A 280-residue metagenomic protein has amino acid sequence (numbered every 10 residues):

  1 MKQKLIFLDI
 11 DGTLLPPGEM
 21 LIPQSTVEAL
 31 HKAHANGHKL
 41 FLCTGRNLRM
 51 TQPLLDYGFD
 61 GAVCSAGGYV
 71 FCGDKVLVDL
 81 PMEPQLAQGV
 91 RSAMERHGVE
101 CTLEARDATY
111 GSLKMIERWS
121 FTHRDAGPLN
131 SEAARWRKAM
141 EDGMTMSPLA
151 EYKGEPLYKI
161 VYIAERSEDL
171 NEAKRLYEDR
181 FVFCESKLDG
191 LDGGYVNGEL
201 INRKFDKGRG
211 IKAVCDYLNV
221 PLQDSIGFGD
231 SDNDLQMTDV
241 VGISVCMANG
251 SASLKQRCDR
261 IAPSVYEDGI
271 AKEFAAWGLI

Functional and structural regions predicted by a protein language model:
M1-L5, P23, N197-I280: Mg2+-dependent phosphoryl-transfer enzymes with acidic/Ser/Thr/Gly-rich catalytic loops
M1-L8, H31, A35: Non-catalytic pre-domain segments flanking phosphatase-related domains
L21, T26-L129: Active-site phosphate-binding/coordination module
A35-F41, F59, Y158-K159, Q223-D224 (+2 more regions): Short active-site oxyanion
Y57-G58, A66, L176-R180, V240-V241 (+1 more regions): Short, structured coil segments at secondary-structure junctions
D60-G67, V182-S186, S244-N249, A262-S264: Short hydrophobic/aromatic-enriched beta-strand-loop microsegments
A108-I226: Conserved acidic, metal-coordinating active-site core of Asp-based, Mg2+-dependent phosphoryl-transfer enzymes
